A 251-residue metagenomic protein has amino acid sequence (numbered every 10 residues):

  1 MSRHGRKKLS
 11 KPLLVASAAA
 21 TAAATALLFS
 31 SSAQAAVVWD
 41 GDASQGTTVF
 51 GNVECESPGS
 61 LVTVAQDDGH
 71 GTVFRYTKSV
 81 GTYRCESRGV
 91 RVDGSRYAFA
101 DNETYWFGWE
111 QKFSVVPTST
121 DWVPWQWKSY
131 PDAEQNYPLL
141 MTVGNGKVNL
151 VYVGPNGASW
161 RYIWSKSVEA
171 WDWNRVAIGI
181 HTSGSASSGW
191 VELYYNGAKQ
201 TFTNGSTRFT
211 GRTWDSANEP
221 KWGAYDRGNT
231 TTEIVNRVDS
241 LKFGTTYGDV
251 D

Functional and structural regions predicted by a protein language model:
M1-A20: N-terminal export and membrane-targeting signals
K8, P12-L13, A26-L27, S60: Acidic/proline-rich low-complexity IDRs
K11, V15-A16, F29-S31, F243: Generic detector of low-complexity/intrinsically disordered segments and short hydrophobic N-terminal stretches
A22-A24: Glycine- and small/polar-enriched repetitive beta-structure motifs of secreted/surface proteins
A26-V37: C-terminal region of N-terminal signal peptides and the immediate post-cleavage residues of exported proteins
A35-D251: Low-complexity, Ser/Thr/Pro/Gly-rich disordered linker/stalk regions
